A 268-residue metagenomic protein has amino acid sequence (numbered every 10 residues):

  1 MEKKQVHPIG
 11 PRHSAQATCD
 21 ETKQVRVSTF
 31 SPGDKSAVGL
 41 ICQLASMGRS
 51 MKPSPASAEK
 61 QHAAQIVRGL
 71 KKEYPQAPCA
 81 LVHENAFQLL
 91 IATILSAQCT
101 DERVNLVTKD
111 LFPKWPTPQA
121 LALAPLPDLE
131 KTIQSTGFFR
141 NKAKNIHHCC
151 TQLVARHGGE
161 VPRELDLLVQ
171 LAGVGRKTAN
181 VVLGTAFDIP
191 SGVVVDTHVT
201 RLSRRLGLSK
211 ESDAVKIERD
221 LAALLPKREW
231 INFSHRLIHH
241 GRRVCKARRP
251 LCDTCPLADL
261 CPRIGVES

Functional and structural regions predicted by a protein language model:
E2-K4, I9-G10: Mixed-charge, low-complexity intrinsically disordered regions
Q5, Q24, S36, L44: Cationic, low-complexity basic patches in intrinsically disordered or flexible, solvent-exposed regions
R12-Q16: Compositionally biased, intrinsically disordered low-complexity segments enriched in Pro/Arg/Gln/His
M51-S268: Catalytic cores of DNA base-excision repair glycosylases
